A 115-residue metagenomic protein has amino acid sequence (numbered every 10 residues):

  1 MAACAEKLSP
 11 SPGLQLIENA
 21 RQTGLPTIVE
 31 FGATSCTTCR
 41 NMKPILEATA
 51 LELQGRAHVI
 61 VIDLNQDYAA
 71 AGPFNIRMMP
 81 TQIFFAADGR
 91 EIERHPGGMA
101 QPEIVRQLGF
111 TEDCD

Functional and structural regions predicted by a protein language model:
M1-A3: C-terminal motif of bacterial Sec signal peptides marking the signal peptidase cleavage site
A5-K7: Bacterial signal peptide processing site
Q22-T34: Short active-site neighborhood of thiol/selenol oxidoreductases, capturing the structured segment around
F31, A50, Q54-Y68: Thiol-based oxidoreductase modules, predominantly thioredoxin-like and allied folds used for disulfide exchange
C36-C39, Q82: The canonical Cys-X-X-Cys-His
R40-L53: Typically the conserved alpha-helix immediately C-terminal to a functionally engaged Cys/Sec in thioredoxin-like
F74-I83: Structural micro-motif
F84-D115: Non-catalytic, surface beta->alpha helical segment in thiol-disulfide oxidoreductase systems
